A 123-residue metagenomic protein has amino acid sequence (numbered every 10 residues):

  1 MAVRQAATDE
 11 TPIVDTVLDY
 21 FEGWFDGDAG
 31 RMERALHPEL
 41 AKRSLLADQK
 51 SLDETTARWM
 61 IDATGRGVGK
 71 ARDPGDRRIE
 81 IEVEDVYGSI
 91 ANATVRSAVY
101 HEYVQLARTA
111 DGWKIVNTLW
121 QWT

Functional and structural regions predicted by a protein language model:
M1-G30, R34-E39, K50-E54: Short, low-complexity N-terminal intrinsically disordered segments enriched in polar/charged residues
D9-P12, A41-H101: Surface-exposed, charged secondary-structure patches
D28-E33, G67-V68, Q121: Amphipathic alpha-helical interaction segments
A29, E33, R77-I79, L106: Preference for short coil/turn "hinge" residues that link or interrupt alpha-helices
H37, V83, V116-N117: Generic secondary-structure boundary/loop-capping signal
E39-L40, T123: Feature marks short, surface-exposed loop/turn motifs that line or immediately flank catalytic pockets and channel
N92-T94, H101-T123: Short beta-strand edge/turn micro-motifs at domain boundaries
